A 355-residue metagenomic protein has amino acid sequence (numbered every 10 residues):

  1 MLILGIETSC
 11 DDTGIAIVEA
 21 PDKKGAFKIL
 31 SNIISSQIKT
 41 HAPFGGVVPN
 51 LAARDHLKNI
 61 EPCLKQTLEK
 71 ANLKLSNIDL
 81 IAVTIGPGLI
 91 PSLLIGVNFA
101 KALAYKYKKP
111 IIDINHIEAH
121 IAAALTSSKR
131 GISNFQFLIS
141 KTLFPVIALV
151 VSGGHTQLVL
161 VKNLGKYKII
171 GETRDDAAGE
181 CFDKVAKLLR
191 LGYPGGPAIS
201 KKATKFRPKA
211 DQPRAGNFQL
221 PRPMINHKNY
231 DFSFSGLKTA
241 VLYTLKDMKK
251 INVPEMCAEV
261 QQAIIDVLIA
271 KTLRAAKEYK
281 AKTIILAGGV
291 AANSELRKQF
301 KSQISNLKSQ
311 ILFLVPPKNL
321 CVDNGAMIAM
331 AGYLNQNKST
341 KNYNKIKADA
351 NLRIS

Functional and structural regions predicted by a protein language model:
L2-P87, L94, H116, H120: N-terminal beta-alpha supersecondary unit
T13-E19, A148, T156-L160: Short beta-strand scaffold segments in enzyme catalytic cores
K23-G25, G131-S133, F137-I139, R207-A215 (+1 more regions): Short Gly/Ser/Thr- and charged-rich N-terminal loops/segments that act as flexible capping/hinge elements
N32, K201-F206, G216-I284, N293-Q303 (+3 more regions): A contiguous, well-structured pocket-lining segment that forms one wall/lid of small-molecule binding clefts in soluble
V83-P87, L103, S152, I285-N293: Glycine-rich beta-strand-to-loop/alpha-helix junction loops that act as flexible
D113-I114, I284, Q310-I328: Conserved phosphate-binding/catalytic loops in two-lobed NTP-binding clefts
I114-V146, A331: Conserved phosphate-binding catalytic cores of ATP/NTP-utilizing and phosphoryl-transfer enzymes
K162-T204, T239, Y243-K249: Glycine-rich phosphate-binding loop plus the immediately following alpha-helix
